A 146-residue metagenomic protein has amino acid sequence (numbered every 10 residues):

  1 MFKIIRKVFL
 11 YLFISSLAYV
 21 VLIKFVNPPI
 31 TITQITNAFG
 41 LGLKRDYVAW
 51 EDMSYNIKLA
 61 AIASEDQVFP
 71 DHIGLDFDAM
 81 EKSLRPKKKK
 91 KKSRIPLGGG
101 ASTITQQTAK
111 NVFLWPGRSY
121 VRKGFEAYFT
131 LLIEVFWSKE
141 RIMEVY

Functional and structural regions predicted by a protein language model:
M1-Y146: Juxtamembrane regions of bacterial inner-membrane/periplasmic proteins, predominantly the peptidoglycan biogenesis
